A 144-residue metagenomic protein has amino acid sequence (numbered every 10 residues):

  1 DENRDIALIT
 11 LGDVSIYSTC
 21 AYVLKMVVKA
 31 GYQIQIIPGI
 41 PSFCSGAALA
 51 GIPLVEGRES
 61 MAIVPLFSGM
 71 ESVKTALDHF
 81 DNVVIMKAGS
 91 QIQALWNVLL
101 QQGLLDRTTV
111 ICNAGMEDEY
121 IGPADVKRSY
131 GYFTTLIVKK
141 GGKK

Functional and structural regions predicted by a protein language model:
D1-E2: Ligand-binding beta-strand-loop-alpha-helix segment within the catalytic cores of soluble metabolic enzymes
D5, G46-A48, A62, S68 (+2 more regions): Sparse, context-dependent recognition of short Cys/His-centered cofactor- or disulfide-binding micro-motifs
I6, L77-K144: A contiguous loop/helix-start segment that scaffolds small-molecule binding in enzyme catalytic cores
L8-T10, I36-G39, E56, I85 (+1 more regions): General beta-strand structural signal in soluble alpha/beta enzymes
L11, M61, V83: Conserved short-loop catalytic and cofactor-binding motifs
S15-D78, K127, G141: Class I SAM-dependent methyltransferase SAM-binding "motif I" and its flanking Rossmann-like core
